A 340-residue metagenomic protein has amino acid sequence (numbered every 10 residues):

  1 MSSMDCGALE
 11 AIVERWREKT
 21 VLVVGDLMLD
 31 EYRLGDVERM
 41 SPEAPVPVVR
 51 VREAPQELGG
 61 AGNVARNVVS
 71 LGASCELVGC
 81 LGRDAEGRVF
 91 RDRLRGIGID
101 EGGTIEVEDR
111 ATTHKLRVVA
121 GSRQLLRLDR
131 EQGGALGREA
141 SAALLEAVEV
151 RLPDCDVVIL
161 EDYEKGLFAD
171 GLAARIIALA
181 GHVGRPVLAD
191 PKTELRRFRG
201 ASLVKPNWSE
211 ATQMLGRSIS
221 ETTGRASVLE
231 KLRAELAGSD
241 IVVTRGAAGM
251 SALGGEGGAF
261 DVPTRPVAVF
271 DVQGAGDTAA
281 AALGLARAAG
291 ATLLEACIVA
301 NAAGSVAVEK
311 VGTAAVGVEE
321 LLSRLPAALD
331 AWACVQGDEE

Functional and structural regions predicted by a protein language model:
M1-E38, L325, Q336-G337: Positively charged, low-complexity intrinsically disordered leader regions
S2-E10, P42, V46-H114, R324-P326: Substrate-binding N-lobe of the ribokinase-like
W16, L152-P153, F198-R199: A short, aliphatic-rich alpha-helical micro-motif
L22-V24, R127, D156-I159, L188 (+2 more regions): Structural motif
G96, T104-R110, R117-L152: Conserved phosphate-binding/catalytic loop of the ribokinase/pfkB sugar-kinase fold
L152-L167: Short acidic, glycine-rich surface-loop motifs adjacent to enzyme active sites
K165-A259: Conserved phosphate/ATP/ADP-binding segment of small-molecule kinases
E235, S239-D240, R265-A331: Conserved post-catalytic alpha-helical subdomain immediately downstream of the catalytic base and nucleotide-binding
